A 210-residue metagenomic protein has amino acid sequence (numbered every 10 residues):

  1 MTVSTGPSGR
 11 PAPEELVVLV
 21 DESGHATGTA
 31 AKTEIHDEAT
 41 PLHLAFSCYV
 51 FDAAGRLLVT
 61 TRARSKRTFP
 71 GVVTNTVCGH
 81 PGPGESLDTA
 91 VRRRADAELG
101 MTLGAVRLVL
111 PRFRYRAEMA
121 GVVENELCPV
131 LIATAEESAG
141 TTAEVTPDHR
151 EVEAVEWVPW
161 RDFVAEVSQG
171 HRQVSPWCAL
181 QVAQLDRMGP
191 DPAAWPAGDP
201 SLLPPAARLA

Functional and structural regions predicted by a protein language model:
V3, E34, P83, R112-E118 (+1 more regions): Nudix hydrolase/Nudix homology domain
V3-S47, F51-A53: Acidic, metal-coordinating catalytic segment for phosphate/diphosphate chemistry, firing primarily on the Nudix
T29, T60, E166: Residues that scaffold the ATP/ADP-binding catalytic core of kinase and kinase-like folds
A30-K32, A63, L87, E151: Residue-level structural signal for beta-strand termini and adjacent loop
E38-T40, T68-V73, E156-V158: A short, polar/proline- and glycine-enriched secondary-structure boundary/capping micro-motif
T40-L42, F69, G121-N125: A generic structural micro-feature
A45-V77: A glycine-rich, hydrophobic loop/mini-helix early in the fold
L58-V59, T76-L110, L131: The catalytic Nudix box helix
